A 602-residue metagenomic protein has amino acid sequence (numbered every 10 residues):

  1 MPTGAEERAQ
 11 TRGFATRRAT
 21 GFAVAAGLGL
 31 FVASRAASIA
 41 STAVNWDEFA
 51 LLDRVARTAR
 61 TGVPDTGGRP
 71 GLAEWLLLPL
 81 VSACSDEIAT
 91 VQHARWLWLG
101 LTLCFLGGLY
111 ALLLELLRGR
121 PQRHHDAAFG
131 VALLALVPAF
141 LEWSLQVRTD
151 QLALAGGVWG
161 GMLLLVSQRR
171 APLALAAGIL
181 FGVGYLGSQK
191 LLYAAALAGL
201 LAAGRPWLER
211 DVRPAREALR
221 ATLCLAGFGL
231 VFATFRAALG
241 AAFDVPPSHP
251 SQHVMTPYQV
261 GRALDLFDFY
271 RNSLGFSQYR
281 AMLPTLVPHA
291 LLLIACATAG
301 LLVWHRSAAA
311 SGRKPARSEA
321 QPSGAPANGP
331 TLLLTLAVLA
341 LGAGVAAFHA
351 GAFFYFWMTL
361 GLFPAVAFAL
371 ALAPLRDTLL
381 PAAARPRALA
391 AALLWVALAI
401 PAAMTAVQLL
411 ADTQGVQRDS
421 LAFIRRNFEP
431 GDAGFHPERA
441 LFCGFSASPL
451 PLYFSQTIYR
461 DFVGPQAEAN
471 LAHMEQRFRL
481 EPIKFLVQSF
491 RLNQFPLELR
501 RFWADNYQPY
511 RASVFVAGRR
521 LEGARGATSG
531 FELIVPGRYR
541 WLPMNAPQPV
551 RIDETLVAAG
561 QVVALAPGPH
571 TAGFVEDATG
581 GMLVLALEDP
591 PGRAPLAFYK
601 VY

Functional and structural regions predicted by a protein language model:
R8, L117, P121, D150 (+4 more regions): Membrane-interface transmembrane helices that cradle and orient dolichyl/undecaprenyl
I39-D53, P64-L80, C84, I88-Q92 (+1 more regions): Extracytoplasmic catalytic/substrate-binding loops of multi-pass membrane glycan-assembly enzymes
A56, L99, S144, D150-V158 (+2 more regions): Hydrophobic/aromatic-rich transmembrane helices and adjacent perimembrane loops
G71, W75, S85-G107, W143 (+2 more regions): Loop-to-helix entry region of an early transmembrane alpha helix in multi-pass inner-membrane enzymes
W96-R120, L136, W159: Transmembrane-helix motifs of polytopic, lipid-linked glycan transferases
G130-V131, L173-Q189, A195-L200, A226 (+2 more regions): Membrane-interface alpha helices of multi-pass inner-membrane proteins
L191, I400-R525, A546-P569: Extracytoplasmic
E217-R271, T285-P288, L341-G344, F348: Membrane-lumen/periplasm interface segments of specific transmembrane helices in polyprenyl phosphate-linked
